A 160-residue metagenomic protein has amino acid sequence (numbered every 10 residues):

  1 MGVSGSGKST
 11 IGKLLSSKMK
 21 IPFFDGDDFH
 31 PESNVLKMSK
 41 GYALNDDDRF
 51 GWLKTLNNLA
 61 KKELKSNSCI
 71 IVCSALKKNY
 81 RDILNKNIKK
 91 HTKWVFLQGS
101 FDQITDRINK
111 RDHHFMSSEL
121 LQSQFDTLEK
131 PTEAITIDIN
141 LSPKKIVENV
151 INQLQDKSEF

Functional and structural regions predicted by a protein language model:
V3: P-loop (Walker A) phosphate-binding loop of NTP-binding proteins
K8: Conserved lysine of the Walker
K13-N58: Conserved substrate/cofactor phosphate-moiety recognition/catalytic segment in nucleotide-dependent phosphotransferases
P22-F24, K93, I135-I137: Structural signal for short hydrophobic segments within the conserved structured cores of catalytic domains across
F29-H30, A75-K77, S100-Q103: Conserved nucleotide-binding/hydrolysis micro-motifs of P-loop NTPases
D47-K89, L97: Glycine-rich phosphate-binding loop used to anchor ATP phosphates in small-molecule kinases, encompassing both
I88-R107: Conserved phosphate-donor/acceptor-positioning beta-strand/loop module used by diverse small-molecule
K110-I151: Small-molecule kinase domains that catalyze NTP-dependent phosphoryl transfer to phosphate-bearing small molecules
